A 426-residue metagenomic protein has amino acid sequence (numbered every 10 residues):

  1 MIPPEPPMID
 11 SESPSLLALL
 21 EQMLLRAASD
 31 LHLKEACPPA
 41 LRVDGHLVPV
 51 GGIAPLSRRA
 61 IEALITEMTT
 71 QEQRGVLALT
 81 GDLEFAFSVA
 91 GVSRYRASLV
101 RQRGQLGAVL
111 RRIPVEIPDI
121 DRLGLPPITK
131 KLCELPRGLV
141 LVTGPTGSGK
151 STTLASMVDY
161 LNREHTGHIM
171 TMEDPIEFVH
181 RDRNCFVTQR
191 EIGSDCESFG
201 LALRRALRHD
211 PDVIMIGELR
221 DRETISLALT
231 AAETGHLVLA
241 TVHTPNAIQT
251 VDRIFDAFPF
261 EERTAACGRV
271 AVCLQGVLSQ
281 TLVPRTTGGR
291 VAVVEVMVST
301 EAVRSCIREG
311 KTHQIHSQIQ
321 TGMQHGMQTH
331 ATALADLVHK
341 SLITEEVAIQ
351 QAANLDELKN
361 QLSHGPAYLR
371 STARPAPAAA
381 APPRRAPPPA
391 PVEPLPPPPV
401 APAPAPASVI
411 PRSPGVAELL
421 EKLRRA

Functional and structural regions predicted by a protein language model:
M1-A426: Short, flexible helix-loop junctions that flank or precede catalytic/ligand sites
